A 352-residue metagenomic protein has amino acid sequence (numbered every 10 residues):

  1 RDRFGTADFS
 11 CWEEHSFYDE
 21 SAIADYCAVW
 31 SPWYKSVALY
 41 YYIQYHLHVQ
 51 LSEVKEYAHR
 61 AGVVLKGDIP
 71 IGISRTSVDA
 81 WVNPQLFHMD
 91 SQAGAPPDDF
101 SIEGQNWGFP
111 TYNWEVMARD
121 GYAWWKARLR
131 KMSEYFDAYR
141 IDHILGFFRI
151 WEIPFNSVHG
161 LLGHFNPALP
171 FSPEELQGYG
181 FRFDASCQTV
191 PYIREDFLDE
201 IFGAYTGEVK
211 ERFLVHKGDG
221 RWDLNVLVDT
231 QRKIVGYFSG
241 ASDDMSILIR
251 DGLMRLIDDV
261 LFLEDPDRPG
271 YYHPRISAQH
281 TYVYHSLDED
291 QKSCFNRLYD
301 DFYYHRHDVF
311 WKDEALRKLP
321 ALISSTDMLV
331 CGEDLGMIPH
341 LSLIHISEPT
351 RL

Functional and structural regions predicted by a protein language model:
R1-L343, S347, R351-L352: Catalytic cores of glycan-processing enzymes that make or break glycosidic bonds
